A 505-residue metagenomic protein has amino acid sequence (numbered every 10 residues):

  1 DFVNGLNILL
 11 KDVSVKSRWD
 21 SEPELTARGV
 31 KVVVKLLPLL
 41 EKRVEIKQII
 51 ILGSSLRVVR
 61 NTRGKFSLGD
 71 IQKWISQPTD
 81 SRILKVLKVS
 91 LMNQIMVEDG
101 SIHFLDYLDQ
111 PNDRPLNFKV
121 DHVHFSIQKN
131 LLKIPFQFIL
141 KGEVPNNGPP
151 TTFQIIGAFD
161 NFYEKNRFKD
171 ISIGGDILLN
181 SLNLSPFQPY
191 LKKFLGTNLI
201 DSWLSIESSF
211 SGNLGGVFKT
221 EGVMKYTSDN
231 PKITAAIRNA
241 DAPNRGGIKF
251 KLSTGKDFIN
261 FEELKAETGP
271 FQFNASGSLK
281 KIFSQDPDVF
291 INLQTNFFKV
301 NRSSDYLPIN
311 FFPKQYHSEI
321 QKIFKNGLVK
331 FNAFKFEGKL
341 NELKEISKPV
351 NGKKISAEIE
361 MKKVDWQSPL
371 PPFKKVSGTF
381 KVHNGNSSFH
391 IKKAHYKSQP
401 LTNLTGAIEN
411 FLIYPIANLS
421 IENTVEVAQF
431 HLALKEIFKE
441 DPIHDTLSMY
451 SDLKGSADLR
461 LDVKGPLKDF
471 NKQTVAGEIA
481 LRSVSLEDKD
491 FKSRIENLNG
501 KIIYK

Functional and structural regions predicted by a protein language model:
D1-L56, L108-P111, D121-L131, P135-E143 (+4 more regions): N-terminal beta-strand/beta-hairpin edge segment
L10, A27, I46, I51 (+8 more regions): Hydrophobic residues on conserved beta-strands that form the core of alpha/beta folds
V13, V30, I49, S54 (+10 more regions): Solvent-exposed loop/turn tips at the surfaces of repeat/solenoid architectures
S14, S55, Q72-F194, N198-T220: Elongated, acidic membrane-bridging lipid-handling scaffolds and related periplasm/extracellular "bridge/tunnel" systems
W19-V34, Q110-H124, P145-A158, Q188-S211 (+8 more regions): Amphipathic hydrophobic-ligand
Q77-P78, F118, L132-F136, L184-L191 (+8 more regions): Flexible, solvent-exposed coil segments and beta strand-coil junctions, predominantly the extracellular/periplasmic
N296-D305, I421-L432: Predominantly extracellular/luminal regions of secreted and cell-surface proteins, especially disulfide-bonded
L340-L343, K348-K354, M361-D365, K464-K472 (+1 more regions): Long hydrophobic segments that form regular secondary structure
